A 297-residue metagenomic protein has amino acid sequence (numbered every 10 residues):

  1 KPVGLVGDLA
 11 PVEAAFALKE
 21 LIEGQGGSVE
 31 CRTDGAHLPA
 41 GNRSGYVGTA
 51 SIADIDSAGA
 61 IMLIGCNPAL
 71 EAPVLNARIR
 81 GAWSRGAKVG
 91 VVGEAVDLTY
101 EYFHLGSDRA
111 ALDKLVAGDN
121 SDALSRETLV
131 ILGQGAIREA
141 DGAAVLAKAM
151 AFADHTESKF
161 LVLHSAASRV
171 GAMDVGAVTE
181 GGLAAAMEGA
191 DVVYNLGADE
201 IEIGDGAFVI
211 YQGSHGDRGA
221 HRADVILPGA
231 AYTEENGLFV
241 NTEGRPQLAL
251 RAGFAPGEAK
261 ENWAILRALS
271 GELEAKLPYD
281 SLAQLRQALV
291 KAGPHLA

Functional and structural regions predicted by a protein language model:
P2-G7, L129-I131: Short glycine-rich phosphate-binding loop at a beta-alpha junction
L5-A15, L70: Cofactor-cradling patches in redox/metallo enzymes
K19: Phosphodiester-processing cores and adjacent nucleic acid-binding clamps
Q25, V29, T33-L296: Non-catalytic alpha/beta scaffold blocks inside enzyme catalytic domains
